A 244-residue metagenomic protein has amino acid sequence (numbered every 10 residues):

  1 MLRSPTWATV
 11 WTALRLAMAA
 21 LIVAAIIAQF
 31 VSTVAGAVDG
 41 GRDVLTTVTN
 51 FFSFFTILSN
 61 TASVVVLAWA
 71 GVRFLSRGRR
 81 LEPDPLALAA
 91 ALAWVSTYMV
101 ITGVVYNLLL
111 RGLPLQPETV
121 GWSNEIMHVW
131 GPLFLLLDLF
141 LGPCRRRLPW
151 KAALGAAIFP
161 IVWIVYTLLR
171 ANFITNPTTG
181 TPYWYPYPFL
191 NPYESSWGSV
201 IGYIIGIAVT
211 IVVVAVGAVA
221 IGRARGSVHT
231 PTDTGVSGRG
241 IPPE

Functional and structural regions predicted by a protein language model:
L2-M18: N-terminal membrane topogenic signal
A20-V38: Alpha-helical transmembrane segments of multi-pass membrane proteins
L21, A153-F173: Hydrophobic alpha-helical membrane-insertion segments
T33-A37, N107-Q116: Juxtamembrane "helix-exit" motif on the non-cytosolic side of transmembrane helices
T46-N50, L88, L115-M127, K151-A152: Non-cytosolic membrane-interface motifs at loop->transmembrane helix junctions
N50-S53, I174-G217, S237-E244: Membrane-interface transmembrane-helix boundary segments in multi-pass integral membrane proteins
R80-T97, P149-I158: Interfacial segments of alpha-helical transmembrane regions
P132-L148: Alpha-helical transmembrane segments in multipass membrane proteins, preferentially the mid-helix core
